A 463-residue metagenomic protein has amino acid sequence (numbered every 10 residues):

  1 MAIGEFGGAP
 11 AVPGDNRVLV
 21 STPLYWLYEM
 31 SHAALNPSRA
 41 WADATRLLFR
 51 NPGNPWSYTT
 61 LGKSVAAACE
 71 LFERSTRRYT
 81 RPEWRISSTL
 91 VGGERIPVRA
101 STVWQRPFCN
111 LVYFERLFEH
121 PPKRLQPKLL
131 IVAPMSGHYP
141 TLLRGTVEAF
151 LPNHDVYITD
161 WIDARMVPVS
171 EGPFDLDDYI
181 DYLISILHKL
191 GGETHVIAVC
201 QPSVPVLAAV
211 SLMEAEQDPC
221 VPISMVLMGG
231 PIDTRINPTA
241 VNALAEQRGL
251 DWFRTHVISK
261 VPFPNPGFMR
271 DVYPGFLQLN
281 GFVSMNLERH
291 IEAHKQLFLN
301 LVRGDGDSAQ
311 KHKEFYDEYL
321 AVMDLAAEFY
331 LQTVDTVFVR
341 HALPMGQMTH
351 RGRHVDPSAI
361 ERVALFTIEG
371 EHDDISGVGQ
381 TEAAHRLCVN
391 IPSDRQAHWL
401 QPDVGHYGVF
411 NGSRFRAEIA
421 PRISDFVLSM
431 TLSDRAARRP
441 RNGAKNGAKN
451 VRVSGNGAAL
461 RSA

Functional and structural regions predicted by a protein language model:
A2-T60, S64, G191-G192, A209-E328: Alpha/beta-hydrolase-fold enzymes
E83-V167: Short, surface-exposed "cap/lid" segments of acyl-processing enzymes
M166-P168, D178-H195, L207-S211: Conserved acidic catalytic loop of the alpha/beta-hydrolase fold
A198-V206: Gly/Ala-rich beta-loop-alpha elbow adjacent to hydrolase catalytic centers
F338-P357: Active-site nucleophile elbow and catalytic-triad environment of alpha/beta-hydrolase enzymes
I360-E361, T367-E369, D373: Short beta-strand/loop motif that positions the catalytic acidic residue of the alpha/beta-hydrolase fold
D374-Q380: Conserved alpha/beta-hydrolase "acid-adjacent" motif
Q401-A417: Catalytic histidine-centered segment of alpha/beta-hydrolase-like enzymes
